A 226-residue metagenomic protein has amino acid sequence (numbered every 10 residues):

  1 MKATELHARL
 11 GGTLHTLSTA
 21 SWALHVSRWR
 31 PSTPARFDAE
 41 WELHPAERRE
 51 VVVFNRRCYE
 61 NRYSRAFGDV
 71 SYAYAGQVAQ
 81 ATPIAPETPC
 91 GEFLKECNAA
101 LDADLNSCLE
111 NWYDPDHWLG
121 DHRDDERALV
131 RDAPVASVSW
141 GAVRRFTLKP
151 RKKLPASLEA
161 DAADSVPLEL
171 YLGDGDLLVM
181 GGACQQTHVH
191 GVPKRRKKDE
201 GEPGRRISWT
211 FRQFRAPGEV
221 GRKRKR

Functional and structural regions predicted by a protein language model:
M1-R226: Non-heme Fe(II) oxygenase metal-center motifs and adjacent flexible, charged/small-residue loops
